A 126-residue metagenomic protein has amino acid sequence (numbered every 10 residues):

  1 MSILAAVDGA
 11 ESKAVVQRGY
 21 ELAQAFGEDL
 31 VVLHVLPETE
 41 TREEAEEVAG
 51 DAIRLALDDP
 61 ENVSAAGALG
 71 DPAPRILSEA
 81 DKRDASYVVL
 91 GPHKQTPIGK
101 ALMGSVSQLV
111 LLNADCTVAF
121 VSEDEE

Functional and structural regions predicted by a protein language model:
M1-E43: Small/aliphatic-rich secondary-structure junction motif
A6, L33, A66-A68, V121: Structural motif
S12, A45, M103, S107: Short, conserved glycine- and acidic-residue-centered signature motifs in active-site or ligand-binding loops
A14, A25, L36-V88, G99 (+1 more regions): Charged, low-complexity cytosolic intrinsically disordered regulatory segments
Y20, I53-R54, Q108: Active-site phosphate/pyrophosphate- and oxyanion-stabilizing loops and adjacent acidic/basic residues in soluble
E21-Q24, D81, L111-L112: Solvent-exposed polar/charged
L30, V63-A65, V118: Hydrophobic anchor at the start of a short beta-strand that flanks the dinucleotide cofactor-binding loop
Y87-E126: Gly/Ser-rich helix-loop-strand patches that form or flank binding pockets for ribonucleotide-derived cofactors
